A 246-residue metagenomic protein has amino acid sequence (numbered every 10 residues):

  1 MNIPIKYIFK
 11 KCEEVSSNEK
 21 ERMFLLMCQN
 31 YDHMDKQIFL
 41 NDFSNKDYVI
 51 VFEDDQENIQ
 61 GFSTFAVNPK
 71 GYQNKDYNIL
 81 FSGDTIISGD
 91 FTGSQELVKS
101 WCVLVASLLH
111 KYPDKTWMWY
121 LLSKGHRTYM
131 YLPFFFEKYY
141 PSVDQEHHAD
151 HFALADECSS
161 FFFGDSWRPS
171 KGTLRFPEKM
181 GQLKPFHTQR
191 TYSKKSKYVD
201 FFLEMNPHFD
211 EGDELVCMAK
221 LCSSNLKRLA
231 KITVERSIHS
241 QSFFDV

Functional and structural regions predicted by a protein language model:
M1-S17, F24, C28-N30, I38-V51 (+4 more regions): Terminal substrate-recognition subdomain of acyl/acetyltransferases
E21-R22, V105: Short amphipathic alpha-helical segments
I50, S63, L80-T85: Conserved GNAT-family N-acetyltransferase fold
G71-F81: A conserved beta-turn-beta hairpin within the catalytic core of GNAT-like acetyltransferases that forms part
G83-G93: A short, internal acetyl-CoA/4′-phosphopantetheine-binding micro-motif in the GNAT/acyltransferase core
T92-S107: Conserved acetyl-CoA-binding loop-helix of GNAT-fold acetyltransferases
